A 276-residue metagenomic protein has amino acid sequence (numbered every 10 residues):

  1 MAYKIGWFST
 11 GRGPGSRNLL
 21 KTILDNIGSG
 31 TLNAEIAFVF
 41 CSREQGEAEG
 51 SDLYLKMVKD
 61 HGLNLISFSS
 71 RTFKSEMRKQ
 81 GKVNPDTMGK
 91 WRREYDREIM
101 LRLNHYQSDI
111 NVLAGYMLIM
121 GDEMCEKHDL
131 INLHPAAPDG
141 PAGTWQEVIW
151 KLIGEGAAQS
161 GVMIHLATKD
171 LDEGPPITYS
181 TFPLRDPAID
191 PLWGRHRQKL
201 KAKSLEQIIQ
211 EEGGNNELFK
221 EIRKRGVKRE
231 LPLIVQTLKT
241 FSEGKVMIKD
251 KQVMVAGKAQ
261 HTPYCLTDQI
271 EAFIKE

Functional and structural regions predicted by a protein language model:
M1-E276: One-carbon transfer enzymes
